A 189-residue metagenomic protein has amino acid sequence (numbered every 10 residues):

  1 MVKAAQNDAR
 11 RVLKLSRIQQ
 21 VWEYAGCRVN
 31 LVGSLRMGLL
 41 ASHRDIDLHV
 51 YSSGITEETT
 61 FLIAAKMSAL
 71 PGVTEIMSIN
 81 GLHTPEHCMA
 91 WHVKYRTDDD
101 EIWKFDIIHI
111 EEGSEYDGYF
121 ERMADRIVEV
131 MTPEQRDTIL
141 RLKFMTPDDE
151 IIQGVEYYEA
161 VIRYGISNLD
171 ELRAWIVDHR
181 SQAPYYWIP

Functional and structural regions predicted by a protein language model:
M1-V32: Helical scaffold of the NTase/Pol beta-like nucleotidyltransferase catalytic core
V32-G33, S52: Short His-Asn-centered micro-motif
G33-L39, S78-H83: Short, solvent-exposed loop/turn elements at beta->coil junctions and helix N-caps that rim active or binding pockets
A41-A64: Catalytic metal-binding acidic patch
S53-E58, D100-E101, E112-E115: Short, charged/polar surface micro-motifs in flexible loops or helix N-caps
K66-S68: Acidic, aromatic-enriched beta-alpha/helix-loop junctions
L70-E111: Conserved catalytic core of two-metal-ion nucleotidyltransferases
K104-P189: Catalytic cores of NTP-dependent nucleotidyl/adenyl transfer enzymes across multiple folds
